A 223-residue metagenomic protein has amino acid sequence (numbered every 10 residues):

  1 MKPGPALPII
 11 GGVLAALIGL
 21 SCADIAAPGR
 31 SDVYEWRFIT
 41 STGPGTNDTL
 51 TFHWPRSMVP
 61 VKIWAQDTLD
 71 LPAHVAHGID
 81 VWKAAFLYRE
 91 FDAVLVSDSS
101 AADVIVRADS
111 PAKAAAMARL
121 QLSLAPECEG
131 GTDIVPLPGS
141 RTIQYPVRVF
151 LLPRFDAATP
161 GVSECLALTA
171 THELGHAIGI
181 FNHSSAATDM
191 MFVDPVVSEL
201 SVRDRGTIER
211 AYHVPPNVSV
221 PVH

Functional and structural regions predicted by a protein language model:
M1-L20: Sec-dependent bacterial lipoprotein signal peptides
A15-A16, Q121, R205: Residue-level signal for mature regions of secreted extracellular proteins and peptides
C22-G29, V135-C165, F181-H223: Metalloprotease/metallohydrolase-associated module, dominated by Zn2+-dependent proteases
C22-L71, K83-A84, E127, G131-R141 (+1 more regions): Disordered inhibitory propeptide/activation segment of secreted metzincin zinc metalloprotease zymogens, centered on
A27, D70-H74, A114-M117, E199-S201: Short, solvent-exposed loop/turn elements at domain surfaces
I63, W82, H172-G175, M191 (+1 more regions): Divalent metal-coordination and catalytic microenvironments
A73-A177, F181-S184: Metzincin-family zinc-dependent endopeptidase catalytic domain
